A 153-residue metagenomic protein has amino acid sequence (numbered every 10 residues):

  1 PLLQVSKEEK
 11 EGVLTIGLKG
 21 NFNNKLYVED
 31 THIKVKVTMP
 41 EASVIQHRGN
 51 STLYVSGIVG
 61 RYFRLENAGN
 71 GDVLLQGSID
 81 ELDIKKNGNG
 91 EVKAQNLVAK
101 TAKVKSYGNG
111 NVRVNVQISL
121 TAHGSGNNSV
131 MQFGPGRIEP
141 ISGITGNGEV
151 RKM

Functional and structural regions predicted by a protein language model:
P1-R48, Y54-E66, Q76-D83, K100 (+2 more regions): Acidic (Asp/Glu) and glycine-rich low-complexity loops/linkers that are typically intrinsically disordered
K19-N21, G71, V130: Alpha-helix boundary/capping detector
S51-V55, N70-L74, N89-K93: Short helix-to-loop capping/linker segments positioned immediately adjacent to catalytic or ligand/cofactor-binding
L75-M153: Short, surface-exposed interaction patches in beta-rich subdomains that mediate adhesion/assembly near membranes
